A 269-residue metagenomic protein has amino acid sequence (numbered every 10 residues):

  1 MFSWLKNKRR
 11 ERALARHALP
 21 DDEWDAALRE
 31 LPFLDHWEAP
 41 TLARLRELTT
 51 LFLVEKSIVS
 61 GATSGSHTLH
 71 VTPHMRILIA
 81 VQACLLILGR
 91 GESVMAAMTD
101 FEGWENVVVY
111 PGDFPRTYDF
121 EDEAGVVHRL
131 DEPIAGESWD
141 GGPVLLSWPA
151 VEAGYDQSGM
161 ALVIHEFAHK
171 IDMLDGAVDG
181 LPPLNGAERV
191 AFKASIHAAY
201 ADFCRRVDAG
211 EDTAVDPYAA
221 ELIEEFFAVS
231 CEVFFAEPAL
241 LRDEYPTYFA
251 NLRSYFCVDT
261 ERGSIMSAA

Functional and structural regions predicted by a protein language model:
M1-E23: Charged, compositionally biased N-terminal leader segments and the immediate start of the first structured element
L14-A15, E23, R29-P32, T49 (+5 more regions): Metalloprotease/metallohydrolase-associated module, dominated by Zn2+-dependent proteases
D22-W24, T41, L45, E55: Nucleic-acid enzyme cleavage-core boundary/entry regions
F33-L34, E55, V59: Positively charged, glycine-rich low-complexity segments
D35-T49: Acidic, Ser/Thr-rich low-complexity segments on the non-lumenal side of membrane proteins
E38, S158-D175, A228: Active-site recognition of the HExxH zinc-binding catalytic motif
P40, R44, H74, G141 (+3 more regions): Short, well-structured alpha-helical interface segments that form or flank functional binding sites
L45, S57-T63, H70-Q82: Basic, low-complexity intrinsically disordered segments
